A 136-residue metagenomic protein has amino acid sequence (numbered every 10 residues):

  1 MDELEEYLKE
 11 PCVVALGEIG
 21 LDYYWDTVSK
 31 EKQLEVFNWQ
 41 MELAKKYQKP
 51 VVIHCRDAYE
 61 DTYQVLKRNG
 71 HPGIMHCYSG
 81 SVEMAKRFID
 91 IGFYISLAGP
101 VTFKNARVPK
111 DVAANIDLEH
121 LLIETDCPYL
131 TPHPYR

Functional and structural regions predicted by a protein language model:
M1-R136: Mid-domain alpha/beta scaffold segments of enzyme catalytic cores
